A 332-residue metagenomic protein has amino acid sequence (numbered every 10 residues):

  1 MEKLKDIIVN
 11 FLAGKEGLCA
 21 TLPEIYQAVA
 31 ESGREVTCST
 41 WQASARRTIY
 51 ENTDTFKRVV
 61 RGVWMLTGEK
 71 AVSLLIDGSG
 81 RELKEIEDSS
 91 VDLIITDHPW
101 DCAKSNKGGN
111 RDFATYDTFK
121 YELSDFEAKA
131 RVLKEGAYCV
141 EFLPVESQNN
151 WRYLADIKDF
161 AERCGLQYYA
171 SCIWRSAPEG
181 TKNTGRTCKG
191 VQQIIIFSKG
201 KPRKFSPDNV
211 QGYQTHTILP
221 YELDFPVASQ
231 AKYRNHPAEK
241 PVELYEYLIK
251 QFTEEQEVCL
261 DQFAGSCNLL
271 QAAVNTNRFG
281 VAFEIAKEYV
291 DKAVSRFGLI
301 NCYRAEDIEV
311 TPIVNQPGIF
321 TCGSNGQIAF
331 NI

Functional and structural regions predicted by a protein language model:
L4-V290, F330: Core catalytic lobe of class I
E69-L83, G298-I328: S-adenosyl-L-methionine
A293: Conserved SAM-binding loop
